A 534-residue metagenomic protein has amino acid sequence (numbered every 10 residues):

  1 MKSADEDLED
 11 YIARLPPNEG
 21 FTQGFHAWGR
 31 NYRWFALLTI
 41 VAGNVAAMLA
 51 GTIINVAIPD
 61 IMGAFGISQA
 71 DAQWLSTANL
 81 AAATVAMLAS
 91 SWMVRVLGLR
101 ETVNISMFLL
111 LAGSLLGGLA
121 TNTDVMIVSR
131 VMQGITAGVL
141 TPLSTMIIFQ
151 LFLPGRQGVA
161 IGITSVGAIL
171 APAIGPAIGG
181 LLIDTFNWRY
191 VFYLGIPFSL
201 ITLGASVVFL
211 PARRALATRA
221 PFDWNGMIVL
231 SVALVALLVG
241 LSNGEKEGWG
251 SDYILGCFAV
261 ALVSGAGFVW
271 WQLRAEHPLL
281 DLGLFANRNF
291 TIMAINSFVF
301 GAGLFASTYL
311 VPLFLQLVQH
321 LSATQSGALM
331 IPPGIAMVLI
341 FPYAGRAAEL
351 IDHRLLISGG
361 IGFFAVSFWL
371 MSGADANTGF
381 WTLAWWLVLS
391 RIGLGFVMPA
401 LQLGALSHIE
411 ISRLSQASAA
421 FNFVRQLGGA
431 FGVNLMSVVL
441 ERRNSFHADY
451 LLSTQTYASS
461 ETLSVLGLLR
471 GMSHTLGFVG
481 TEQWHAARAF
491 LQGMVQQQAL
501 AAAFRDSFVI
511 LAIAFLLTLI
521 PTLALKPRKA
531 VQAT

Functional and structural regions predicted by a protein language model:
M1-A47: Cytosolic juxtamembrane N-terminal segment immediately preceding the first transmembrane helix of multi-pass
N18-T22, H26, D71, Q426-P527 (+1 more regions): Hydrophobic transmembrane architecture of multi-pass small-molecule transporters
N31-V103, M107, D124-I127, S165-G167 (+6 more regions): Transmembrane core module of solute transporters
V56, L88-W92, L143, A173 (+7 more regions): Residue-level hotspots within transmembrane alpha-helices of multi-pass secondary transporters
D71, R156-I163, R413-A420, A503: Cytoplasmic loop-to-transmembrane helix junctions
M87-G226, D252: Helix-loop-helix hairpins in multi-pass membrane proteins, especially solute transporters
T164-A168, A173-I174, S307, L383-G467: Small-residue-rich alpha-helical segments with characteristic i,i+4
I196-A215, S231-N243, A261-R274, L519-K526: C-terminal membrane-cytosol helix-exit motif in multi-pass small-molecule transporters
